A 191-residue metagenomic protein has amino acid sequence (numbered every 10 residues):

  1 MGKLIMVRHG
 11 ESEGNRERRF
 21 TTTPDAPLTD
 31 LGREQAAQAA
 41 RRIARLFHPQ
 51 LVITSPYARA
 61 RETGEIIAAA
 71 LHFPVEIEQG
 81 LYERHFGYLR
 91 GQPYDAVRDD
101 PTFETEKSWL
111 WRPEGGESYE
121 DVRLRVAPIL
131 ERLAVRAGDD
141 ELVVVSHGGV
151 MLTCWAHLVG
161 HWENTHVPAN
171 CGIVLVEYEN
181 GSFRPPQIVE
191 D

Functional and structural regions predicted by a protein language model:
G2, V7-P74, E120: Active-site-proximal alpha-helix that buttresses catalytic centers in soluble enzyme cores
L4, D140-G148: Generic beta-sheet signal
P27, A69-R125, Q187-I188: Phosphate-handling substructures
R45-H48, L133-D140: Glycine-rich phosphate-binding loop signature in dinucleotide/nucleotide-binding domains
T54-S55, L124, V145-S146: Short beta-strand scaffold positions
I66, T153-H157: Active-site signature of alpha/beta-hydrolase-fold catalytic machinery across serine- and Asp/Cys-nucleophile hydrolases
G148-L152, E179: GST superfamily/GST-like fold recognition
H161-R184: Domain-level recognition of soluble alpha/beta enzyme cores, biased toward histidine phosphatases/phosphomutases
